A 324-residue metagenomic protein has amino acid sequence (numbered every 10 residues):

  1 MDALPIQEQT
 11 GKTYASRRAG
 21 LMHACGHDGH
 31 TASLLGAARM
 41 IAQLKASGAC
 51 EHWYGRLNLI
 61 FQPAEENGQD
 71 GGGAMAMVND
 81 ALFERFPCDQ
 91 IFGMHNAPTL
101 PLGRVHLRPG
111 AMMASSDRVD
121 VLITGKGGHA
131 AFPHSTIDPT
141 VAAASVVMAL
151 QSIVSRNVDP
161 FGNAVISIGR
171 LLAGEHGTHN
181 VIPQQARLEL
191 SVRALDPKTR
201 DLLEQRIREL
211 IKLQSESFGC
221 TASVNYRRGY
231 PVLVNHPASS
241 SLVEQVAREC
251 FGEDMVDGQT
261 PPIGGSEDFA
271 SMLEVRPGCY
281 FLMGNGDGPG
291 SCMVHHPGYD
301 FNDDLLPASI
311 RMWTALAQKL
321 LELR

Functional and structural regions predicted by a protein language model:
M1, N96, N285-G286: Active-site metal-binding loops of divalent metal-dependent hydrolases
D2, G103-V105, C220, P297: Generic structural motif recognizing short loop/turn segments at the entrances and edges of beta-strands
L4, G11-M22, D28-G29, M40-V181 (+1 more regions): Histidine/acidic-residue-rich, glycine-tolerant segments that coordinate divalent metal ions
E8-T13, H295-G298: Enzymes and membrane/adaptor proteins characterized by extended Gly/Ser/Thr/Asp/Glu-rich, aromatic-dotted
H23-A24, D303: Short acidic-aromatic active-site loops that bind/stabilize oxyanions
T31-G36: Cytochrome P450 catalytic-core helices
V141-R324: Metal-dependent amide/peptide-bond hydrolase catalytic core, centered on the "pita-bread" metallohydrolase fold
